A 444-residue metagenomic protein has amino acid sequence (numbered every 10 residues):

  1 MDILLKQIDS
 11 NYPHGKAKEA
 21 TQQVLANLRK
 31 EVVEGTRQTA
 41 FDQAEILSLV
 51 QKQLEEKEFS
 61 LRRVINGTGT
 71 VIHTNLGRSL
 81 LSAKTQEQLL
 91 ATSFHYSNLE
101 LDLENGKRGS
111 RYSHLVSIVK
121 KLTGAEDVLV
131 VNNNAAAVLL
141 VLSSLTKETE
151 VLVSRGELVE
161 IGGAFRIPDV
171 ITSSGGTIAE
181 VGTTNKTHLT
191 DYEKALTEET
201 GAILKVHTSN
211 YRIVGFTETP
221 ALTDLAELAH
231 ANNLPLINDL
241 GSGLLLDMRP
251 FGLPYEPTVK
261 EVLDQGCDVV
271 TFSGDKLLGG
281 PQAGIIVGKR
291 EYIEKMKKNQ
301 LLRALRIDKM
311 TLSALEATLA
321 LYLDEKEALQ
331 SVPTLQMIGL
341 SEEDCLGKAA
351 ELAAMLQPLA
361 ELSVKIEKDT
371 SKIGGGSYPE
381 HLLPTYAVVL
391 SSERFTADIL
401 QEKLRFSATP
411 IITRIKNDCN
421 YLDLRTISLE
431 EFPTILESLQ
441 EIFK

Functional and structural regions predicted by a protein language model:
M1, I65-G69, L278-P281, L383 (+1 more regions): Short Gly/Ser/Thr- and Asp/Glu-enriched loop/turn motifs at secondary-structure junctions
M1-K57: Long amphipathic alpha-helical segments
A26, G67-T68, R78-E104: Glycine-rich phosphate-binding segment of PLP-dependent enzymes
K57, R63-L80: N-terminal Rossmann-like NAD(P)+-binding subdomain of aldehyde/semialdehyde dehydrogenases
S60-L61, F272, T409-R414: A short linear hydrophobic-aromatic micro-motif
G106-Y322, Q357, S438: Conserved PLP-enzyme active-site core in the AAT-like
E291, N299-Q300, I307-L356, D369-T370 (+1 more regions): Structural motif of enzymes handling amino- and sulfur-group chemistry
E342, L346-S428: Conserved C-terminal alpha-helix-loop-beta "cap" of PLP-dependent enzymes that closes/shapes the active-site mouth
